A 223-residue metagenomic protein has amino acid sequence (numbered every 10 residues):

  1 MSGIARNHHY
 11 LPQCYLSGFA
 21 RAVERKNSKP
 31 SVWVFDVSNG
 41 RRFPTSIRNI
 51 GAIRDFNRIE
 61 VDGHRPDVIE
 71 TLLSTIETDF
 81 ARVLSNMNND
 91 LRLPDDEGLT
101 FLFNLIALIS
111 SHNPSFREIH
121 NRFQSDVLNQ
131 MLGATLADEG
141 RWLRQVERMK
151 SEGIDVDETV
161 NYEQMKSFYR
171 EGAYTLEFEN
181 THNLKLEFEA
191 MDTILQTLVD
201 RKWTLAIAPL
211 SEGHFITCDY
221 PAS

Functional and structural regions predicted by a protein language model:
M1-N7, L11-S223: Alpha-helical structural context detector biased toward long hydrophobic helices
